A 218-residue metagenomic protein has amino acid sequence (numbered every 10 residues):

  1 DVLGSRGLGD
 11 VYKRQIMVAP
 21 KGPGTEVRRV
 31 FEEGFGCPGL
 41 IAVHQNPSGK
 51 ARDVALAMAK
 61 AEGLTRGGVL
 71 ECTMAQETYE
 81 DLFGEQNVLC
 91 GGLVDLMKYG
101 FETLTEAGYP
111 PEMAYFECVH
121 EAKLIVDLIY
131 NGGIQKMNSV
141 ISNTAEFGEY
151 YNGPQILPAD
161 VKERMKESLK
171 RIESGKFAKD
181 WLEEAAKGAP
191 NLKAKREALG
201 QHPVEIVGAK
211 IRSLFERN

Functional and structural regions predicted by a protein language model:
D1-Y12: Single conserved hydrophobic/aromatic residue that forms the stacking wall/gate of nucleotide- or nucleobase-binding
S5-R6, G24-V30: Short, charged, surface-exposed secondary-structure boundary motifs
D10-E26, G36-A42: Rossmann-fold dehydrogenase core element
E32-D127: Internal alpha-helical scaffold of NAD(P)-dependent oxidoreductase catalytic cores
A51-A55, A75, Y79, L96 (+10 more regions): General structural feature for long, well-ordered alpha-helical segments within catalytic domains of soluble enzymes
A55-R66, L104, A122-M137, M165 (+4 more regions): Structural signal for hydrophobic packing residues in well-ordered secondary-structure cores of soluble enzyme domains
Y99-A107, G132-K193: Interdomain hinge/lid region at the active-site interface of Rossmann-like NAD(P)-dependent oxidoreductases
A185-N218: N-terminal charge/polar-biased segments
